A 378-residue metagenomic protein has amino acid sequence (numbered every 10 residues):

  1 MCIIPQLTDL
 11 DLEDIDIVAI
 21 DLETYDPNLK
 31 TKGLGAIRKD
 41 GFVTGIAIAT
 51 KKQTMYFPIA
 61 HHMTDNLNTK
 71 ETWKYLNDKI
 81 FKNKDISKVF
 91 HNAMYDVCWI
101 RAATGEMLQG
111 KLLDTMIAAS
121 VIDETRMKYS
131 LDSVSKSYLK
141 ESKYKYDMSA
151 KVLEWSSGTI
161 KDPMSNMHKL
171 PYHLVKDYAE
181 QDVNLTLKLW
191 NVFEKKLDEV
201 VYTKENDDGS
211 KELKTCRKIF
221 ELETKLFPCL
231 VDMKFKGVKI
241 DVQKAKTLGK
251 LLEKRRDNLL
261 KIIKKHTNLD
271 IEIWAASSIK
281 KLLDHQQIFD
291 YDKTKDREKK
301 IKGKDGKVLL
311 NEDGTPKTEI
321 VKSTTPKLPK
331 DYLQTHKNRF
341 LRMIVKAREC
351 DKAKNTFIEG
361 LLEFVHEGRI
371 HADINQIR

Functional and structural regions predicted by a protein language model:
M1-F57, R126, S137-L139, K151-R378: Conserved "right-hand" nucleotidyltransferase catalytic core of DNA-directed polymerases
I17, T54-Y56, K88, G110-L112 (+1 more regions): Conserved beta-strand scaffold positions in the cores of enzyme catalytic domains, especially in NTP/NDP-utilizing
A19, D85-A93: Acidic beta-strand-to-loop metal/phosphate-binding motif
T24-D26, Y95, I117: Short, glycine/acidic-enriched loop or turn micro-motifs at the edges of active sites
K51-K88, V238: Nucleic-acid-processing active sites and adjacent nucleic-acid-binding tracks, predominantly divalent metal-dependent
Y95-A102, L282: Phosphate- and divalent-cation-binding pockets in alpha/beta enzyme and binding domains that engage nucleotide-derived
E106-E124, L131-K136: Conserved beta-strand -> loop -> alpha-helix junction used to position metal-binding or nucleic-acid-contacting
